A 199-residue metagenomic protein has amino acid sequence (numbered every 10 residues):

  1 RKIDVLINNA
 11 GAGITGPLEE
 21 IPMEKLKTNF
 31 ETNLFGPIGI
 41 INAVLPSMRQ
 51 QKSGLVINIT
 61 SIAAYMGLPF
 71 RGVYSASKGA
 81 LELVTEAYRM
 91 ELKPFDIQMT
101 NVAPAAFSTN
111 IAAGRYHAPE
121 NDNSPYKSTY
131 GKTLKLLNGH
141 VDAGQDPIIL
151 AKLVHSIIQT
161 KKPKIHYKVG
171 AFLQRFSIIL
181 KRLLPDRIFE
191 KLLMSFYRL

Functional and structural regions predicted by a protein language model:
N9-I14: Conserved NAD(P)H cofactor-binding loop of Rossmann-fold oxidoreductase domains
P17-L18, K25-K27: Substrate-binding pocket helix/loop in short-chain dehydrogenase/reductase
E19, M66-G72: Active-site loop immediately N-terminal to the catalytic Tyr-X3-Lys motif of short-chain dehydrogenase/reductase
I41, S77-A80: Active-site helix of classical SDR
I41-N42, E86: A short, exposed helix-loop element centered on a Lys and neighboring polar residues
S61: Residue(s) in the substrate-gating loop at a strand-loop-helix junction that position the organic substrate next
K93-V141: C-terminal beta-strand-loop-alpha-helix "lid" module of Rossmann-like NAD(P)-dependent dehydrogenases
